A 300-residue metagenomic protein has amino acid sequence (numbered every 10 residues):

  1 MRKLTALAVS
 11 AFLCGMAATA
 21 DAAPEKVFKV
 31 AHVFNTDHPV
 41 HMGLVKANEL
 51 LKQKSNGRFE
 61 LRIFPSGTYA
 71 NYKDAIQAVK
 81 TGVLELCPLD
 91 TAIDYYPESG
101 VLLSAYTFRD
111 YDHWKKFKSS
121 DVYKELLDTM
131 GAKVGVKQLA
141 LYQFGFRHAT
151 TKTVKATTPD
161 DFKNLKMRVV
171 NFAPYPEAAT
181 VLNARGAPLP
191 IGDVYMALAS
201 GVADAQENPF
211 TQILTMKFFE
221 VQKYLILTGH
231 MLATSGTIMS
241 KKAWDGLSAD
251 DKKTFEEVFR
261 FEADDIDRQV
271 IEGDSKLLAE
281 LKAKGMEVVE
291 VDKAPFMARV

Functional and structural regions predicted by a protein language model:
M1-A8: Bacterial N-terminal signal peptides that target proteins for export
A8-M16: Bacterial N-terminal signal peptides
V9, A22-K116, V122-V300: N-terminal secretory/targeting leader peptides
M16-A22: Sec/Tat signal peptide C-region and signal peptidase I cleavage site
